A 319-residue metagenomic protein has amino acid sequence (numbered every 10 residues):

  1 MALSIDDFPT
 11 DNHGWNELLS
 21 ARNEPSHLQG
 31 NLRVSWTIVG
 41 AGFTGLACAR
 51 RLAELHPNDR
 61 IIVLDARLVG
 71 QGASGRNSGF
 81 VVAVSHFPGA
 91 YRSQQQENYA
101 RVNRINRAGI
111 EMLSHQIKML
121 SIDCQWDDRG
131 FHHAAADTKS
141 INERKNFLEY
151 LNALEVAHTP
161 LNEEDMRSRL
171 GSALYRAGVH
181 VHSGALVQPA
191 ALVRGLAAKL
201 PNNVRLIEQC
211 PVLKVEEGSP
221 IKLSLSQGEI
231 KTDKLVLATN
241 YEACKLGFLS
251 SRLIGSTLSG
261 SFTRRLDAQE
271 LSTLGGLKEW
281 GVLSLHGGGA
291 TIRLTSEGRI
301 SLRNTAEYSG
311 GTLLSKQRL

Functional and structural regions predicted by a protein language model:
M1-W36, E54-R60, H86: Extreme N-terminal leader/targeting segments of oxidoreductases
A2-D11, N16-L18, F87-Y91, H115-G195: Flavin (FAD/FMN) cofactor-binding and adjacent substrate-gating region of FAD-dependent oxidoreductase domains
W36, G40-L46, A66: Glycine-rich Rossmann-fold phosphate-binding loop(s) that bind the pyrophosphate of adenine dinucleotide cofactors
A53-R76: Glycine-rich FAD pyrophosphate-binding loop
A66, G79-V81, M119-D127, V212 (+2 more regions): Active-site substrate-recognition segment that forms the wall of the catalytic cavity or substrate channel
R76-I105: Glycine-rich active-site loop/strand segments that organize a redox cofactor
R101-H115, N146: A non-catalytic, amphipathic alpha-helix used as a structural packing/dimerization or gating element in enzyme scaffolds
N142, E149-Y150, A173-K234, A238: Helical element adjacent to the flavin cofactor pocket in flavoenzyme catalytic cores
